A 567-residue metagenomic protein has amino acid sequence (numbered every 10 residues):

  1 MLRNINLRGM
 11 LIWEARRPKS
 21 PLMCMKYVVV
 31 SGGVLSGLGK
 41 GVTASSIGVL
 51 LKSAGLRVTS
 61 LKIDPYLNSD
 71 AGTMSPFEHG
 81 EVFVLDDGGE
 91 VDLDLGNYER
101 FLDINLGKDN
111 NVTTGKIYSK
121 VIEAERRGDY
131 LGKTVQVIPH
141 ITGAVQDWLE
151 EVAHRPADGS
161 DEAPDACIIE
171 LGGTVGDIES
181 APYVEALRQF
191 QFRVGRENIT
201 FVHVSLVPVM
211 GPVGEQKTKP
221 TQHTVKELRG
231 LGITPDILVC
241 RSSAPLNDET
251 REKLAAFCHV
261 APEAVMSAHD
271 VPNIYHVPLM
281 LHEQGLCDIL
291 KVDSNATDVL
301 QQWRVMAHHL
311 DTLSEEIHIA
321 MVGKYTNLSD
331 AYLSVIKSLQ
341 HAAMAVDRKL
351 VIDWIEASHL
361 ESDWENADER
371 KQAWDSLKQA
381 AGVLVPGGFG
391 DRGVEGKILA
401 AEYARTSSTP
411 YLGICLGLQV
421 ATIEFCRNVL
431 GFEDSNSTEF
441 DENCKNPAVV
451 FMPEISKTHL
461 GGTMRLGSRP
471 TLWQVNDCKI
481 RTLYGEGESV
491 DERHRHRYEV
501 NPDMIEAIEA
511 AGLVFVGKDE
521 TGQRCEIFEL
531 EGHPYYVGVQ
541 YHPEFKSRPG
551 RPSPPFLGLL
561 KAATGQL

Functional and structural regions predicted by a protein language model:
L2, L11-V351, A357-G382, F389-G390 (+5 more regions): Flexible phosphate-sensing "switch/lid" loops adjacent to ATP/NTP-binding sites across phosphate-transfer
G32, K62, S242, H269 (+11 more regions): Active-site proximal loops enriched in glycine and acidic residues that flank catalytic Cys/His/Asp and coordinate
G41, S45-V49, S53, S376-L472 (+5 more regions): Cysteine-nucleophile active-site neighborhood
I199, S468, R524-C525: Short glycine-rich loop/turn motifs
N295-D298, L412-G413, F432-T438, S489-D491 (+2 more regions): Acidic/polar loop patches that form or flank catalytic/metal-binding clefts of enzymes that bind anionic ligands
H309-L313, A373-D375, F440, L460-T463 (+3 more regions): Replace "in large, NTP-powered and nucleic-acid-processing enzymes" with "in large, NTP-powered factors and other
V475-L567: C-terminal and late-domain segments of enzyme folds
